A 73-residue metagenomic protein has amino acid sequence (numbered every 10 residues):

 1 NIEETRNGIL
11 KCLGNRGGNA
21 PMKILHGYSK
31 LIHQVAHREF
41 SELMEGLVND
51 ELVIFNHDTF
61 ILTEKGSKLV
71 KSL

Functional and structural regions predicted by a protein language model:
N1-R16: Short alpha-helical segments that sit at the start of domains
L10, H26-G27, V48: Amphipathic alpha-helical segments within well-ordered protein domains
G14, K30-H33, K71: Alpha-solenoid HEAT/Armadillo repeat architecture
N19-K30: Short acidic, hydrophobic short linear motifs in intrinsically disordered regions
H33-N49: Short amphipathic alpha-helical interaction segments
V48-D58: A short, conserved structural fragment
T59-E64: Minor-groove-contacting beta-hairpin "wing" of winged helix-turn-helix DNA-binding domains
S67-L73: Short, amphipathic alpha-helical interaction segments positioned at domain boundaries
